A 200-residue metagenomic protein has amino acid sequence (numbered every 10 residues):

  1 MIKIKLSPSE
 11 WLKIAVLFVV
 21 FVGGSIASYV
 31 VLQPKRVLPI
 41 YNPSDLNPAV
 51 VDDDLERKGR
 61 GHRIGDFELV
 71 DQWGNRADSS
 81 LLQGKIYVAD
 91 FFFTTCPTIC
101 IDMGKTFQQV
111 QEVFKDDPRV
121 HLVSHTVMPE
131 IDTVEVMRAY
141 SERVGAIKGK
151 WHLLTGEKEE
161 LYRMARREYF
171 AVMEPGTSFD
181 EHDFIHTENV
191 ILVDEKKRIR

Functional and structural regions predicted by a protein language model:
M1-D66: N-terminal targeting signals for export/organelle localization
K35-V50, L55, W151-E159, H186-N189 (+1 more regions): Periplasmic c-type cytochrome electron-transfer domains
H62-I64, K85-I86, I185-T187: Short, small/polar residue-rich loop motifs at catalytic or cofactor-binding pockets
E68-L69, L192: Hydrophobic beta-strand positions
A77-F107, L122-V123: Short active-site neighborhood of thiol/selenol oxidoreductases, capturing the structured segment around
M103-M164: Structural microenvironment flanking redox-active thiols in thiol-disulfide oxidoreductases
K158-R200: Thiol/disulfide oxidoreductase modules built on the thioredoxin-like
